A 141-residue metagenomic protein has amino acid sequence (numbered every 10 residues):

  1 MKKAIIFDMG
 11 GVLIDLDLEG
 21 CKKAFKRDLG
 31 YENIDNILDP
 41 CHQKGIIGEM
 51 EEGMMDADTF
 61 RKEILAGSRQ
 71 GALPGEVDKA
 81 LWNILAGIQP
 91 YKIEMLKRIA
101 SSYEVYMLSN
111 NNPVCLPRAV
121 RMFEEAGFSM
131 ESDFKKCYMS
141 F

Functional and structural regions predicted by a protein language model:
K2-P90, S101, N112-R118: N-terminal helical cap/lid subdomain that shapes the substrate entry/recognition surface in HAD-like hydrolases
I93-K97, M107: Short amphipathic alpha-helical segments and helix-helix/interface helices
R98-A100, M130: Generic structural signal for beta-strand residues in well-ordered domains
E104: Residues at the starts of beta-strands that form the adenosine-phosphate
P113-F141: Substrate-recognition "cap/lid" segment bordering the active-site pocket of phosphatases
